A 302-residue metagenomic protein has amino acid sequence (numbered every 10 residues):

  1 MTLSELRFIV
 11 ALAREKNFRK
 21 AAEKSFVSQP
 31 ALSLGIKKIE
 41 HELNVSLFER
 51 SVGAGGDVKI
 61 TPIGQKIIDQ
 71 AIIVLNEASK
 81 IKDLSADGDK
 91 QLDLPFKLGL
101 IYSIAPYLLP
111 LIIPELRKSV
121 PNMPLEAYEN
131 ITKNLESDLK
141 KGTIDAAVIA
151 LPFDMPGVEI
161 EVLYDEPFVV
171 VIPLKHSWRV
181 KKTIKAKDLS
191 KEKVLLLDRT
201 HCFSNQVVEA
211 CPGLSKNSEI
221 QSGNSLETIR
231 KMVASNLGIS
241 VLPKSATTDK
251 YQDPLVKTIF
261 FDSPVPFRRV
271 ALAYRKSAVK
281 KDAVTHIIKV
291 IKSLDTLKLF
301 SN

Functional and structural regions predicted by a protein language model:
V10-A31: Short helix-boundary/capping micro-motifs
E40-P62: A short LG(V/I)-centered, amphipathic sequence patch enriched for acidic residue(s) preceding the LG motif
D93-P156: Central regulatory/effector-binding core of bacterial HTH transcription factors
L98-G99, F168, I184-S204: Short loop->beta-strand "edge-of-pocket" segments that line small-molecule binding or catalytic clefts across diverse
L108, L174, K257-L299: A late-sequence structural motif
I131-E136, K140-I144, I149-A150, T200-I259: Hydrophobic hinge/microswitch elements
M155-V162, E166, K181, D188 (+1 more regions): Beta-alpha-beta core module
W178, E192-L214, K244, K280-K289 (+1 more regions): Secondary-structure junction motif
